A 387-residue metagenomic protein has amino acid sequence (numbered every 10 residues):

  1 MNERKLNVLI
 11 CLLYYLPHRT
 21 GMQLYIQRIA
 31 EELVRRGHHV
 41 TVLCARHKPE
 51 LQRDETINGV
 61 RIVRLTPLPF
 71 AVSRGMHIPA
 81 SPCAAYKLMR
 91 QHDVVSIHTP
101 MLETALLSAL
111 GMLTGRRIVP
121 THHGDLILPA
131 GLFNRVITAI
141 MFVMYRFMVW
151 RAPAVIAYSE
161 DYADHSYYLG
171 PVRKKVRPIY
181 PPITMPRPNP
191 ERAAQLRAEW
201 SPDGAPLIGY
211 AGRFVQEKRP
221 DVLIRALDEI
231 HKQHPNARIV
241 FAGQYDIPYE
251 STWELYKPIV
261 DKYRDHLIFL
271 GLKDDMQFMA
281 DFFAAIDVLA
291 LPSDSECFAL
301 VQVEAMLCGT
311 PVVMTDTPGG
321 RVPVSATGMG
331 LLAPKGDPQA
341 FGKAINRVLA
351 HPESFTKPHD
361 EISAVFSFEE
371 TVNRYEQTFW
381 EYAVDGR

Functional and structural regions predicted by a protein language model:
A80, R117, I127-M148, D164: Nucleotide-sugar donor phosphate/pyrophosphate-binding loop at the beta->alpha transition of glycosyltransferases
M89, V149, D281-I286: Short alpha-helical donor nucleotide-sugar binding micro-motif in glycosyltransferases
P100, D294: Aromatic "clamp/platform" in nucleotide-sugar-dependent glycosyltransferases that forms part of the donor/acceptor
R146-P178, I183-R187: A short, active-site helix/loop in glycosyltransferases that binds the activated sugar's phosphate group
S201-K218, L223-L227, V240-A242: Conserved donor-binding/catalytic core segment of Leloir-type glycosyltransferases
W253-K273: Nucleotide-activated donor-binding/catalytic signature segment of Leloir-type glycosyltransferases, i.e., the conserved
P311-T315: Short hydrophobic beta-strand element within catalytic cores of glycosyltransferases and related nucleotide-activated
A326-T327, L331-P338, N346-P352: Conserved acidic donor-binding segment of nucleotide-sugar-dependent glycosyltransferases
